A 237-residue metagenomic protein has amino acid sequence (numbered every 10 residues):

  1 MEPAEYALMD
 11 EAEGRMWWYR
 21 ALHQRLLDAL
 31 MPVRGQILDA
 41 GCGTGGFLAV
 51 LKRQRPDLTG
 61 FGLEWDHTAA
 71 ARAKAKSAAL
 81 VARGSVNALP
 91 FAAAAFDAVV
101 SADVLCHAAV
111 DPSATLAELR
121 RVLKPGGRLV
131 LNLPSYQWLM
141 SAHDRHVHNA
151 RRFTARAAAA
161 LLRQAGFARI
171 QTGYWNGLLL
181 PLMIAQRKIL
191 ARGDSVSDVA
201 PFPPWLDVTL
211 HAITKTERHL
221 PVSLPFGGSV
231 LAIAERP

Functional and structural regions predicted by a protein language model:
M1-A92, A98-A102, A114-L116, P225-V230: Conserved N-terminal segment of class I S-adenosyl-L-methionine
D10, L129-R151, A157-A160: Short, glycine-/aromatic-enriched active-site segment of Class I SAM-dependent methyltransferases
A69, Q137-L139, L178: Feature marks short, surface-exposed loop/turn motifs that line or immediately flank catalytic pockets and channel
D103-H107: Short catalytic micro-motifs in class I SAM-dependent methyltransferases
S113-R128: A short glycine-rich, Lys/Arg-flanked "PGG" loop and its adjoining helix->strand segment in the class I
F167-G177: Conserved S-adenosyl-L-methionine
L179-P237: A C-terminal cap/extension of S-adenosyl-L-methionine-dependent methyltransferases that defines the acceptor-substrate
